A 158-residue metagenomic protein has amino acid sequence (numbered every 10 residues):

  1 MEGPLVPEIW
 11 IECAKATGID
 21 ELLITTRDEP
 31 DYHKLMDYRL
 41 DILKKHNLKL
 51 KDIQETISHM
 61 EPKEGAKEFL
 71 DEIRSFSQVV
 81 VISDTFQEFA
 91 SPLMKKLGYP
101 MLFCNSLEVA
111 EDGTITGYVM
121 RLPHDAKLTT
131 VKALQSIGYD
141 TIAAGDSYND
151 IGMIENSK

Functional and structural regions predicted by a protein language model:
M1-S106, E111: Alpha-helical substrate-recognition element adjacent to the catalytic core
E2, T116, A144: Short glycine-rich loop/turn motifs that provide flexible caps or phosphate-binding loops at active sites
E55-E61, V80, G117-H124, G138-Y139: Short, flexible loop segments at the rims of nucleotide/cofactor-binding pockets, characterized by
S58-H59, N156-K158: Short, electropositive alpha-helical surface patch
P92-L93, G113-T116, E155: Short, well-ordered secondary-structure micro-motifs
M101-L128: Glycine/Thr-rich beta-alpha phosphate-binding loop at enzyme active sites
L122-N156: Conserved Lys-Pro-Asp/Glu-containing loop-to-beta segment of HAD-superfamily phosphomonoesterases, centered on
